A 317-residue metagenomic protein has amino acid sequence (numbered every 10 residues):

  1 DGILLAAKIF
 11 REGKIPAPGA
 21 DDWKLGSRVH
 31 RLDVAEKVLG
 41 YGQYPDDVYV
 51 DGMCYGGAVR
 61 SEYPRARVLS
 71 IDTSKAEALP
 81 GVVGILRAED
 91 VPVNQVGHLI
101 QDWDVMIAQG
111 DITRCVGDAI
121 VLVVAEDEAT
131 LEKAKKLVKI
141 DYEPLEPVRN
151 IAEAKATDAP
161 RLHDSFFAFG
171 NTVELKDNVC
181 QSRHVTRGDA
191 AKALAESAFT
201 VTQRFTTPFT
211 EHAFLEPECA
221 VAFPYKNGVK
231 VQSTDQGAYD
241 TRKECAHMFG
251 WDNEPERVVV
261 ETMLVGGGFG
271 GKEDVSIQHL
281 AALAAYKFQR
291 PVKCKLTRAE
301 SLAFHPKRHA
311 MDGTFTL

Functional and structural regions predicted by a protein language model:
D1-C54, V91-V93, L175, V185-Q203 (+2 more regions): Cofactor-centric catalytic regions
L4-L175, I277: Flexible, low-hydrophobicity surface segments
G40, G84-E89, C115, V201-F205 (+4 more regions): General beta-strand structural signal in soluble alpha/beta enzymes
C54-Y55, G110, E216-V221, D312: Short glycine-rich loop/turn motifs
A58-A88, L122-Y142, A220-R290: Alpha-helical support elements that line or immediately flank enzyme active sites and cofactor-binding pockets
R67-V68, C115, F214-E216, E273-I277 (+1 more regions): Short, glycine/acidic-rich beta->alpha junctions
R149, E153-L162, F167-R183, R187-K192 (+1 more regions): Intrinsically disordered, low-complexity coil segments
D189-F249, L302, H309: Conserved beta-alpha junction segments in alpha/beta enzyme cores
